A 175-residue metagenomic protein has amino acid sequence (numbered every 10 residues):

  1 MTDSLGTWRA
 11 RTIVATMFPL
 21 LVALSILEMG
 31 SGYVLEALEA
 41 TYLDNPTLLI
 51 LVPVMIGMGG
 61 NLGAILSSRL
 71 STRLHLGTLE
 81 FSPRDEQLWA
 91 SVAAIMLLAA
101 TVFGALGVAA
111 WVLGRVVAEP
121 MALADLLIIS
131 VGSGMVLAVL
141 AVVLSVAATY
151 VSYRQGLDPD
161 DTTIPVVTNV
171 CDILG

Functional and structural regions predicted by a protein language model:
M1-A40, W111-I128: Helix-loop-helix hairpins and the membrane-proximal interhelical loops of multi-pass alpha-helical transport proteins
T2-A10, P46, I50, E80-V92 (+3 more regions): Juxtamembrane loop-helix boundary motifs flanking transmembrane segments in multi-pass membrane proteins
I13-T101, G134, N169: Hydrophobic, small-residue-rich transmembrane alpha-helices and their short perimembrane loops in multi-pass membrane
S25, L126-V146, P159-G175: Hydrophobic alpha-helical transmembrane segments that form the multi-pass transporter/flippase core
I26-L35, E39, A105-L113, V117 (+6 more regions): Alpha-helical membrane-inserting segments
G59, Q155-L157, C171: Single, functionally critical "micro-switch" positions that shape active/binding sites and transmembrane helices
I65-P83, L144-I164: Juxtamembrane helix-loop transition segments at the membrane interface in multi-pass membrane proteins
A94-L113, L123: Short alpha-helical transmembrane segments in multi-pass integral membrane proteins
